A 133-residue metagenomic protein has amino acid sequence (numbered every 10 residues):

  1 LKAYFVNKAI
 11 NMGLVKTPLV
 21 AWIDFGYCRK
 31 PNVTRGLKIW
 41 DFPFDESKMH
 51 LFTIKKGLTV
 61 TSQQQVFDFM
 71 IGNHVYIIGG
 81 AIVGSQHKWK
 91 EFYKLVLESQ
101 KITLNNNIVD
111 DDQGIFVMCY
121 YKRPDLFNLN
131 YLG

Functional and structural regions predicted by a protein language model:
L1-L14: Active-site-proximal specificity loops/subdomain of glycosyltransferases
A3, V20-W22, I78-A81: Extracellular structured ligand-interaction cores
V6, K16-G26: Short beta-strand-to-loop acidic/aromatic patch adjacent to the donor-nucleotide binding site
G13-V15, P43-D45, H74-Y76: Intrinsically disordered, low-complexity regulatory regions enriched in Ser/Pro/Gly/Thr and acidic residues
T17-P18, I54-G57, G84, I115: Non-transmembrane, aqueous-exposed alpha-helical and coiled segments at domain scale
Y27-R29, M70-G133: Catalytic core and acceptor-binding pocket of nucleotide-sugar-dependent glycosyltransferases
Y27-T61: Conserved donor-nucleotide/metal-binding helix-loop-beta segment in metal-dependent transferases, i.e., the alpha-helix
K56-G72: Short, flexible, basic/aromatic active-site loop/helix in glycosyltransferases
